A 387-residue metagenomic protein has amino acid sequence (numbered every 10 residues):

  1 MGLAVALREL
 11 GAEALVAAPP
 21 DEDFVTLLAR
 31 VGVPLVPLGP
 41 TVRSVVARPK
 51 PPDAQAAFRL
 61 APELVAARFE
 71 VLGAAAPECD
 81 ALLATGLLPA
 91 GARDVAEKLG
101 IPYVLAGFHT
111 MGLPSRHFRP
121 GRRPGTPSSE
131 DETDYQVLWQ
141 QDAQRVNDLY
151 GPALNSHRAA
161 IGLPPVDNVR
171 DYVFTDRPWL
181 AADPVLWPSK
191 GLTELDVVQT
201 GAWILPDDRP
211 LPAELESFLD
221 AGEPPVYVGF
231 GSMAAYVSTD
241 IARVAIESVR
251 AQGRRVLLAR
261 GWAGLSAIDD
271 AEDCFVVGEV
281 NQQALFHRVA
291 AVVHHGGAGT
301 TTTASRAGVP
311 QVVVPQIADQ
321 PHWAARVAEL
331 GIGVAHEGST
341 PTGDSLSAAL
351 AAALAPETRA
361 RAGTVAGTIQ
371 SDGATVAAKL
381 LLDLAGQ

Functional and structural regions predicted by a protein language model:
M1-V137, R250, R254-Q387: Glycosyltransferase specificity loop/lid
R8-E13, A17, M111-P120, A159-L163 (+3 more regions): Catalytic-core helical/loop segments in enzymes performing group transfer/polymerization on anionic/lipid-linked
E63-A66, A159-P164, P206-P210, C274-V277: Short gly/ser/thr-rich secondary-structure transition/capping motifs
L88, V146-Y150, D171, V237 (+2 more regions): Generic detector of ordered secondary-structure context
V104-P188: Active-site-proximal region of nucleotide-activated glycan assembly enzymes, centered on histidine/acidic-rich loops
A143-N147, A235, H336-S339, G367: Hydrophobic alpha-helical scaffolding
A182-A291: Donor-nucleotide binding loops and adjacent catalytic segments primarily of GT-B fold Leloir glycosyltransferases
